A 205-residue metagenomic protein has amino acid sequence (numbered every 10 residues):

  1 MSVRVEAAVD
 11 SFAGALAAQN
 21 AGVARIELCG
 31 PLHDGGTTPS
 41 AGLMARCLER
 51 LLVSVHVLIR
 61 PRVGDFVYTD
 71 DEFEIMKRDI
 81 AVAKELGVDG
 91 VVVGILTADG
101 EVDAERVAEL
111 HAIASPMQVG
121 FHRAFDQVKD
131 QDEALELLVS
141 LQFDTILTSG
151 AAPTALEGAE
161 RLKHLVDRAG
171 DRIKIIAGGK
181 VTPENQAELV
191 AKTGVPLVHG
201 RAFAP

Functional and structural regions predicted by a protein language model:
M1-I26, P31-T38: N-terminal pre-domain/capping segments
V3-V9, I26-L28, V55-I59, V91-V93 (+4 more regions): Hydrophobic faces of well-ordered beta-strands that scaffold small-molecule active sites in alpha/beta enzyme cores
A8, D79, V102-V119, L138-T145 (+1 more regions): A short, hydrophobic/aromatic-rich structural module that often spans a beta strand with its adjoining loop
D10-A21, V67-V82, R123-L141, L162-A177 (+1 more regions): Catalytic cores of alpha/beta
A13-L16, L32-H56, D71-E74, I95-S115 (+4 more regions): Active-site-adjacent beta->alpha loops and helix N-cap segments on the catalytic face of soluble alpha/beta enzymes
N20, E49-R50, E85, A112 (+3 more regions): Residues at the C-terminal ends
V23-T37, V82-G100, L141-L156, K180-V181 (+1 more regions): Glycine-rich phosphate-binding active-site loops on the catalytic face of alpha/beta enzymes
P61-G64: Glycine-rich nucleotide/cofactor/substrate-binding loop typically near the N-terminus or early in the first domain
